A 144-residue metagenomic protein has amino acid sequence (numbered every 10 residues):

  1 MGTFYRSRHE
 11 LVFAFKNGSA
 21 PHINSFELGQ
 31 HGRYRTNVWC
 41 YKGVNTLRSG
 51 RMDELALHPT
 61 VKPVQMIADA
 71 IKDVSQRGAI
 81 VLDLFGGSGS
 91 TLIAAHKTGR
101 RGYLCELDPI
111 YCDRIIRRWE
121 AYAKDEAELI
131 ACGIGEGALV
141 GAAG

Functional and structural regions predicted by a protein language model:
M1-C112: Core catalytic lobe of class I
I116-G144: S-adenosyl-L-methionine
